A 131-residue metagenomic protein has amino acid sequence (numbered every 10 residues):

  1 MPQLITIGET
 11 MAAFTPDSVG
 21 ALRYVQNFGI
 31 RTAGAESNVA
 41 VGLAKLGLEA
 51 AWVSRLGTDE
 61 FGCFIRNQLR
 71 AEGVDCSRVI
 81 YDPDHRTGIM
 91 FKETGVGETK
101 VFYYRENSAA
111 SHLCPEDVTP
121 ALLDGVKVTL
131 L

Functional and structural regions predicted by a protein language model:
M1-V74, A110-E116: Glycine-rich phosphate/adenosyl-contacting loop at the front of the ribokinase-like
E49, V53-L131: Conserved N-terminal subdomain of the carbohydrate kinase-like
